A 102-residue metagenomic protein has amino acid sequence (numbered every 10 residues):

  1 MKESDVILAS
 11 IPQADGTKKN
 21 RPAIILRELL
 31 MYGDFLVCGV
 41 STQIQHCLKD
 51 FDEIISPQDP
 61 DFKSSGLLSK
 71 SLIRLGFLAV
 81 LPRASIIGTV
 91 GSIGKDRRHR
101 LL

Functional and structural regions predicted by a protein language model:
M1-L102: Conserved functional hotspots at enzyme active or ligand-binding sites that engage polyanionic ligands
